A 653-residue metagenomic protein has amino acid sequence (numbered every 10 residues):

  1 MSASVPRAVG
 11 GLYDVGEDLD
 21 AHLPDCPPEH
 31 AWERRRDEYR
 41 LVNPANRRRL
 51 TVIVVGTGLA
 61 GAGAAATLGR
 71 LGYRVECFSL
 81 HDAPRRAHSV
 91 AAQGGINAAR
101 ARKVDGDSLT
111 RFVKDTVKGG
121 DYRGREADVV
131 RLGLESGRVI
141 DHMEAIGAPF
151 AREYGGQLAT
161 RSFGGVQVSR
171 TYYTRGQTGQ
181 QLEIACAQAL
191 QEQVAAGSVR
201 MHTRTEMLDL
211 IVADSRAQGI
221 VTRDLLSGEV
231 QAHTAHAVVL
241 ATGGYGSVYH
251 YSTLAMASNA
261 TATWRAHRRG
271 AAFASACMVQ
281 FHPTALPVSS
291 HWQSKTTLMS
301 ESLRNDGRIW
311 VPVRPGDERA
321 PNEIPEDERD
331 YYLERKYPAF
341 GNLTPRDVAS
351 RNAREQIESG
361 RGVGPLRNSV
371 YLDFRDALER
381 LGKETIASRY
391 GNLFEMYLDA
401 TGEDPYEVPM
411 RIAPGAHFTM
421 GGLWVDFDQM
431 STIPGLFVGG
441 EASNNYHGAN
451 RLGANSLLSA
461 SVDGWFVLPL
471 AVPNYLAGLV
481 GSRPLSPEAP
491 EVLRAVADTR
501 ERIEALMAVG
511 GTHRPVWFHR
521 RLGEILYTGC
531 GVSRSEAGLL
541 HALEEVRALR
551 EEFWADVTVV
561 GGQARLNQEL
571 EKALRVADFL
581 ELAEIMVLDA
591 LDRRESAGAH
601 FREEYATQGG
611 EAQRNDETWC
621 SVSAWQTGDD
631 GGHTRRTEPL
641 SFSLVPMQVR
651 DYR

Functional and structural regions predicted by a protein language model:
M1-V52, V649-D651: Extreme N-terminal leader/targeting segments of oxidoreductases
R34-V42, N46-T51, A64-T67, L71 (+10 more regions): Glycine- and aromatic-enriched mobile tails/lids
R48-L50, G228-A237, T432: Core beta-strand elements of the Rossmann-like FAD/NAD(P) dinucleotide-binding domain in flavoenzyme oxidoreductases
G56-L59: Glycine-rich Rossmann-fold phosphate-binding loop(s) that bind the pyrophosphate of adenine dinucleotide cofactors
H81-K114, Q280-L286, H291-K295: Conserved N-terminal glycine-rich FAD pyrophosphate-binding loop of Rossmann-like flavoproteins
V139, E144-E229, A285-L298, Y371: Conserved redox-cofactor binding core of oxidoreductases
A237-W292, T296, N450-L470: Glycine-rich loop(s) and the adjacent beta-strand/alpha-helix scaffold that form part
R265, A272-D399, L470-P473: An anion/pyrophosphate-binding glycine-rich loop and adjacent beta-alpha core in soluble alpha-beta enzymes
